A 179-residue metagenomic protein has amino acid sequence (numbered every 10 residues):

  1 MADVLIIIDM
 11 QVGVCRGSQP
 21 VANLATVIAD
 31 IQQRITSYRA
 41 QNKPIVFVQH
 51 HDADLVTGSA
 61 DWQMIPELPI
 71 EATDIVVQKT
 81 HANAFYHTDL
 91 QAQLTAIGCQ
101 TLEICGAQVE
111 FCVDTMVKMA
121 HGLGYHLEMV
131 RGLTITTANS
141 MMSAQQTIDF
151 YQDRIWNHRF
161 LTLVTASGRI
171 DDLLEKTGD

Functional and structural regions predicted by a protein language model:
A2-D3, N23: N-terminal amphipathic alpha-helix initiation
D3-V4, D30-Q32, Q41, A53-D54 (+1 more regions): Active-site-adjacent betaalpha module
I6-M10: N-terminal nucleotide-binding beta1-loop-alpha1 segment
V12-G17: Short acidic, Gly/Ser-rich segments with clustered Asp/Glu that frequently serve as metal-coordination loops in enzyme
Q19-F47: A short alpha/beta connector and helix-capping loop motif
